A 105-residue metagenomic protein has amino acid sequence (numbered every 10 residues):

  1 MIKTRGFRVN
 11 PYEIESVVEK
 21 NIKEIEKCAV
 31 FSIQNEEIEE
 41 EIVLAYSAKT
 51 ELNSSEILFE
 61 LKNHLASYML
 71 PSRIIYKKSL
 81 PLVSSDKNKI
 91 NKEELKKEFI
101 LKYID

Functional and structural regions predicted by a protein language model:
M1-Y68: AMP-binding/adenylate-forming catalytic core of the ANL superfamily
F31-S32, V43-L44, E60-D105: Conserved C-terminal "lid"/linker of ANL adenylate-forming enzymes
